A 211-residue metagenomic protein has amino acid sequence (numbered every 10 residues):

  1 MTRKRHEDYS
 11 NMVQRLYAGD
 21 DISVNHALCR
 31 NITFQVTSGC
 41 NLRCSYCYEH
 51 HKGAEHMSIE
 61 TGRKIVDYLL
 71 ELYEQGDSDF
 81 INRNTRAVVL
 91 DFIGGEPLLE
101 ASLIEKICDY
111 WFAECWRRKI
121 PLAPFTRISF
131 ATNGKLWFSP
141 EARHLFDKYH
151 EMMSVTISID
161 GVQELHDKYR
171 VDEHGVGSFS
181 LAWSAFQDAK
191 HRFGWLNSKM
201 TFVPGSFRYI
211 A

Functional and structural regions predicted by a protein language model:
M1-T33, S78-N84: N-terminal [4Fe-4S]-dependent radical SAM core
Y9, S58-E60, D67-L69: Short, structured secondary-structure boundary patches
H26-K64: Canonical Radical SAM [4Fe-4S] cluster-binding loop centered on the CxxxCxxC motif and its immediate flanking residues
V36, G94-G95: Short acidic donor-binding/metal-coordinating loop in glycosyltransferase active sites
G53-M57, E96, H174: Pocket-edge positions in alpha/beta enzyme catalytic cores
R63-V66, C108: Hydrophobic core segments within long, regular secondary-structure runs in both alpha- and beta-rich folds
L70-I93, E100-A211: Radical SAM/AdoMet-radical enzyme domain recognition
